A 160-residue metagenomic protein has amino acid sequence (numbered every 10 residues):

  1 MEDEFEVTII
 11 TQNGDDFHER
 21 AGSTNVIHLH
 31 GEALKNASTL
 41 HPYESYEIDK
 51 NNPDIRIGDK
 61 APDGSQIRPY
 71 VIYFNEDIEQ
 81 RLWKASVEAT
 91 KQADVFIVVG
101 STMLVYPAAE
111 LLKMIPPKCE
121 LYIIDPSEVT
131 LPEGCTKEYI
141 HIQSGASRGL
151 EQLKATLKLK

Functional and structural regions predicted by a protein language model:
M1-K160: Conserved catalytic alpha/beta core of Sir2/sirtuin-type deacylases, generalized to analogous enzyme cores that bind
